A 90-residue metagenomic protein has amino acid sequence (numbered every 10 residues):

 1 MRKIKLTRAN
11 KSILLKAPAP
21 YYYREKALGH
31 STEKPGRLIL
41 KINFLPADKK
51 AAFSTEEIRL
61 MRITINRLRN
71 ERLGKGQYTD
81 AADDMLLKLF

Functional and structural regions predicted by a protein language model:
M1-F90: Positively charged, low-complexity terminal tracts and the immediately adjacent first secondary-structure elements
